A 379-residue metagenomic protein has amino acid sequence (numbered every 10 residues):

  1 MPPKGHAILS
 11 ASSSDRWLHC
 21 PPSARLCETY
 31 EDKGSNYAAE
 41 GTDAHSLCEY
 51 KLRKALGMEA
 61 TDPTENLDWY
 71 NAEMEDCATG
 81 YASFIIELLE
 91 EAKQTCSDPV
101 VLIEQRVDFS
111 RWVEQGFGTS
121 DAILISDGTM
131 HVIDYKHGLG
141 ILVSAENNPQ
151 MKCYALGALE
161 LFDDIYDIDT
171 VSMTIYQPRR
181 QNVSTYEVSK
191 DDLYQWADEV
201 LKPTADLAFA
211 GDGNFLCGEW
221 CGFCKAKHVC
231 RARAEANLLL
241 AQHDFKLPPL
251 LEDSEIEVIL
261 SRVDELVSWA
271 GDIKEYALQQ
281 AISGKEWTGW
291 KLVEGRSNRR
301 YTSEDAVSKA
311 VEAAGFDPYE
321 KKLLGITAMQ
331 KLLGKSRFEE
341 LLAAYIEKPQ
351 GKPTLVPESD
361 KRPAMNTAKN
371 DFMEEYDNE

Functional and structural regions predicted by a protein language model:
M1-M130, T170-S172, V263: Metal-dependent nuclease catalytic cores that hydrolyze phosphodiester bonds in DNA/RNA, characterized by
P2, S46, L52, L56-P63 (+4 more regions): DEDD superfamily 3′-5′ metal-dependent exonuclease/proofreading module
P22-C27, I133, T174-S184, K225 (+3 more regions): Short acidic (Asp/Glu) and glycine-rich catalytic loops that position anionic groups and cofactors
C27-T29, A60-E65, P99-E104, F215-C221 (+3 more regions): Short coil/turn segments at secondary-structure boundaries
A39, D98-D206: Mg2+/Mn2+-dependent nuclease catalytic core
L52-L56, H137-G140, A155-D163, D206-F209 (+6 more regions): Hydrophobic/aromatic-lined pockets within catalytic cores
S172, Q195-D264, P363, T367-E379: Short, charged, low-complexity amphipathic alpha-helix
S268-E379: Extended, charge-rich alpha-helical segments
